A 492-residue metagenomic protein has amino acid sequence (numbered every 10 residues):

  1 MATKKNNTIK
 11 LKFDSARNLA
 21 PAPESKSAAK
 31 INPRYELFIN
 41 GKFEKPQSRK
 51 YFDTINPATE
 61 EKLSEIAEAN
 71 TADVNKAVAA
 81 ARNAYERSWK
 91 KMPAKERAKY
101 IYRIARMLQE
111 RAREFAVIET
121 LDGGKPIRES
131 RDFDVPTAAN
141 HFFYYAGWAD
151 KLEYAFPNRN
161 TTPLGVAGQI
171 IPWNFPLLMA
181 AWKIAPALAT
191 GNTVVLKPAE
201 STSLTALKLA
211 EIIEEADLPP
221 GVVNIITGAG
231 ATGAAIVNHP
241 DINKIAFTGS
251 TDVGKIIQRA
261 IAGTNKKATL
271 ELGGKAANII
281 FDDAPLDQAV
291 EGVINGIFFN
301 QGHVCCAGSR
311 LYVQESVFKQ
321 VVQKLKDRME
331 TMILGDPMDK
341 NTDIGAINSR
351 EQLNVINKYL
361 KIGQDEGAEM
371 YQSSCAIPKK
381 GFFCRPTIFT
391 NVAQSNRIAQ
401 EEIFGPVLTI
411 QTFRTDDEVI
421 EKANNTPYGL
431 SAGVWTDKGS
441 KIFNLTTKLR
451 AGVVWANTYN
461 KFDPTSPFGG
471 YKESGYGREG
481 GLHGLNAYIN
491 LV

Functional and structural regions predicted by a protein language model:
A2-A58, Y145: Hydrophobic face of amphipathic alpha-helices that form TPR/SEL1-like repeat modules and related alpha-solenoid
A2-K5, E61-E65, L218, I242 (+5 more regions): Conserved C-terminal structural/oligomerization subdomain of aldehyde/semialdehyde dehydrogenase
K45-Q47, Y51-F52, E68-A72, A284: A short acidic/small-residue loop/turn micro-motif
E60, R97, E119, F142 (+9 more regions): Residue-level signal for inorganic ion chemistry
K62-A69, E86-K90, Q169, N278-F281 (+5 more regions): Short, well-ordered beta-strand elements within core beta-sheets of diverse protein domains
L63-L152: Glycine-rich loop-to-alpha-helix module at the N-terminal edge of alpha/beta enzyme cores
K151-Q288, F413: Rossmann-like NAD(P) dinucleotide-binding subdomain of oxidoreductase/dehydrogenase enzymes
D252-A393, A456: ALDH superfamily catalytic-core signature
